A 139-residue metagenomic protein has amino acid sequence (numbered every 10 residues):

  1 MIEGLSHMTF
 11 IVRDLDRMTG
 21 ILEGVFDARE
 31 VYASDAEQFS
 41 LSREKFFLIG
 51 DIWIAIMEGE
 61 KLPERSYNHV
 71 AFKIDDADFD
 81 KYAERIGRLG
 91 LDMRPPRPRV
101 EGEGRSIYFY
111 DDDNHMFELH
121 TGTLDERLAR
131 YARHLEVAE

Functional and structural regions predicted by a protein language model:
M1-T19, V70, D125-E139: N-terminal beta-strand motif that seeds the catalytic metal site of vicinal oxygen chelate
G4-R13, K45-L48, K61-R85, R105-Y110: Vicinal oxygen chelate
T9-W53: Core segments of cupin and vicinal oxygen chelate
V31-Y32, I54-A55, D92-R97: A short linear hydrophobic-aromatic micro-motif
A36-F39, L62, P98-G102: A short beta-turn/loop motif at secondary-structure boundaries
I54-M57, E118: Conserved beta-strand in the GNAT
A83-E84, R88-E139: Vicinal oxygen chelate
